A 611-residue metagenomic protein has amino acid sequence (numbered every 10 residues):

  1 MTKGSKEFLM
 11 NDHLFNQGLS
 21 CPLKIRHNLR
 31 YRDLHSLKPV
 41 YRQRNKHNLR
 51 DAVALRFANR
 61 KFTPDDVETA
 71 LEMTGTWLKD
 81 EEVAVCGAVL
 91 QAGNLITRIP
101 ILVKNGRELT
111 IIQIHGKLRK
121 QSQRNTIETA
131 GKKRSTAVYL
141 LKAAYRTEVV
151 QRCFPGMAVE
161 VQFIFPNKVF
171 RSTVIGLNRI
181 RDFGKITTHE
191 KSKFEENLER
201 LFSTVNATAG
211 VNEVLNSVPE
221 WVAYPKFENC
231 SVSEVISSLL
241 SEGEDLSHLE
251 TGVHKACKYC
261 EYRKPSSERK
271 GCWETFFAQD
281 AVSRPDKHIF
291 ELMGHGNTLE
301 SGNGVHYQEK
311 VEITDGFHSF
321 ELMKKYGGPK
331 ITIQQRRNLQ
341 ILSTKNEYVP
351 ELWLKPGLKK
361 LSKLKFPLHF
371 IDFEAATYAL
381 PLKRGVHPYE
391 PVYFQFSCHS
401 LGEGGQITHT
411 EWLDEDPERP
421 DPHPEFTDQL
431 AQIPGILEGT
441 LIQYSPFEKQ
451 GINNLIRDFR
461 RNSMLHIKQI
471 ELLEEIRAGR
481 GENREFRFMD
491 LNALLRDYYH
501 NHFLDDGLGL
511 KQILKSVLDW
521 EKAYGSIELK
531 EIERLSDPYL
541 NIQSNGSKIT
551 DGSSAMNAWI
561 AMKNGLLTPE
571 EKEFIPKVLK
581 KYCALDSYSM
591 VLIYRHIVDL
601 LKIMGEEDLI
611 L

Functional and structural regions predicted by a protein language model:
M1-L109, S301-I331: Metal-dependent nuclease catalytic cores that hydrolyze phosphodiester bonds in DNA/RNA, characterized by
F15-I25, E228-R284: Cysteine-cluster motifs in flexible loop/terminal segments that predominantly coordinate metals
Y41-R44, E268-E300: Short microdomains enriched in Cys/His and/or Lys/Arg
L71-A84, G357-E374: Structured nucleic-acid-interacting core domains from mobile-element enzymes and related host factors, especially RNase
E81-S217, H369, A375, L380 (+3 more regions): Mg2+/Mn2+-dependent nuclease catalytic core
G156-M157, V161-F227, K449-K581: Metal-dependent phosphoesterase core characteristic of DEDDh/y 3'-5' exonuclease domains
F163, L339-K360, H369, A379-I433 (+3 more regions): Long C-terminal interaction/binding lobes of large macromolecular proteins
R284-P367: N-terminal accessory regions of nucleic-acid-interacting proteins
